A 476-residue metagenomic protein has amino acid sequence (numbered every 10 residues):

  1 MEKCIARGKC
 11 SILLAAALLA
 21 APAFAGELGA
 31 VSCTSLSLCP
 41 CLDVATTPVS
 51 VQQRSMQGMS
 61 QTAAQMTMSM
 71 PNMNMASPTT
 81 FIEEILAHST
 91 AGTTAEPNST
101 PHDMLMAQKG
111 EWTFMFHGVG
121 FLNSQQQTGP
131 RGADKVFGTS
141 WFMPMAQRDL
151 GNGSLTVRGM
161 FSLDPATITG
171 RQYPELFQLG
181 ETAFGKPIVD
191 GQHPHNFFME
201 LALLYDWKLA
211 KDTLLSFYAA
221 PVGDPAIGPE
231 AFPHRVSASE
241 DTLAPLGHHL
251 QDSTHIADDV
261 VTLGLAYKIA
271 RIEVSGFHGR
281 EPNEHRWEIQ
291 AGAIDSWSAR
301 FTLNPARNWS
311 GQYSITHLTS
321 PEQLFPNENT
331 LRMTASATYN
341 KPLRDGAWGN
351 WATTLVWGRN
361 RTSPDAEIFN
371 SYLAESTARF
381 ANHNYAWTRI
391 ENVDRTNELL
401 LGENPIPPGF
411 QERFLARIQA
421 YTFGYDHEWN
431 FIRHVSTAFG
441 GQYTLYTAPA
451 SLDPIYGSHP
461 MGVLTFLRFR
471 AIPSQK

Functional and structural regions predicted by a protein language model:
A25-V119, N123, Q127, G132-A133 (+4 more regions): N-terminal periplasmic/intermembrane-space "pro-region" immediately following the signal or transit peptide
W112, D134-F142, H195-L201, H255-V261 (+6 more regions): Residues that define the transmembrane beta-barrel architecture of outer-membrane proteins
F114, G151-T156, K211-L215, I269-E273 (+5 more regions): Repeated loop/turn-to-beta-strand initiation elements of outer-membrane beta-barrel proteins
G120-T128, F161-T167, A219-P225, Y267-I269 (+8 more regions): Transmembrane beta-strands of outer-membrane beta-barrel pores
A146-L150, W207, G264-Y267, L303-P305 (+6 more regions): Residue-level signature of outer-membrane beta-barrel architecture
I168-T302: Surface-exposed coil loops of outer-membrane beta-barrel proteins
I315-F325, A352-A366, S371-E375, H383-I432 (+2 more regions): Outer membrane beta-barrel transmembrane domains
F423, G457-K476: Outer-membrane beta-barrel "beta-signal"
